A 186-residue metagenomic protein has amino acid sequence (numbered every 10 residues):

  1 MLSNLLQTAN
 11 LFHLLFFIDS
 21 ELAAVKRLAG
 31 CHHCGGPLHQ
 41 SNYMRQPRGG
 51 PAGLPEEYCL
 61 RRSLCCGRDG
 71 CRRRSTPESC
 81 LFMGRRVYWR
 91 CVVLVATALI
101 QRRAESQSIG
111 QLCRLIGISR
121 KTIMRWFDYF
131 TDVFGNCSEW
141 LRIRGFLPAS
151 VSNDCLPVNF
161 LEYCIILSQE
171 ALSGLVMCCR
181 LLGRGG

Functional and structural regions predicted by a protein language model:
M1-H13, F17, A23-R27, K121 (+2 more regions): Long C-terminal interaction/binding lobes of large macromolecular proteins
S3-N4, S20, G36, G110: Intrinsic-disorder/low-complexity peptide segments enriched for small residues
Q7-N10, L14-F16, A23, G49-P51 (+5 more regions): Sparse, context-dependent recognition of short Cys/His-centered cofactor- or disulfide-binding micro-motifs
L15-G67: N-terminal juxtadomain amphipathic helix that follows a signal peptide/anchor or precedes a small N-terminal auxiliary
S63-V151: Short, positively charged, Gly/Tyr-enriched micro-motifs that form contact patches at catalytic or ligand/partner
